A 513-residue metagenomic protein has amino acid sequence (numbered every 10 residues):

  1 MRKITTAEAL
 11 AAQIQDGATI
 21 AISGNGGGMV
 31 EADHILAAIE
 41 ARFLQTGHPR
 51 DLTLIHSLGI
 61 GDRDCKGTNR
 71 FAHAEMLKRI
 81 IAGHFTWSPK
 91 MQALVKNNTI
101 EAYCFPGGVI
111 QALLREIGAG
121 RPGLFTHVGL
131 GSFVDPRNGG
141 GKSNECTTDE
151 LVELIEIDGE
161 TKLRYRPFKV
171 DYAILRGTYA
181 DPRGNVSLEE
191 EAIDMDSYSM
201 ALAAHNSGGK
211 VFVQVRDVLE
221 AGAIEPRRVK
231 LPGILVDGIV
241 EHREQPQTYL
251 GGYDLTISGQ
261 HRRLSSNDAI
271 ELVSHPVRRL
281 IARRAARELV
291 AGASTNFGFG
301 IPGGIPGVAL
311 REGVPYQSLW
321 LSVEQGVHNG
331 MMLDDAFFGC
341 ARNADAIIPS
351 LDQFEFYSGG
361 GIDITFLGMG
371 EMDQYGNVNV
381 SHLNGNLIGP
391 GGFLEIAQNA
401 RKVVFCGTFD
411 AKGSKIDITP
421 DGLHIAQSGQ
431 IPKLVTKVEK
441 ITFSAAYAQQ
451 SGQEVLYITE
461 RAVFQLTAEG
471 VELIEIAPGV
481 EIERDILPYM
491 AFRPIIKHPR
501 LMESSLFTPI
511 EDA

Functional and structural regions predicted by a protein language model:
R2-A12, G28-Q45, I55, G61-R70 (+2 more regions): Conserved phosphate- and dinucleotide-binding cores of soluble alpha/beta proteins, encompassing both enzyme active
T6-T19, L280, R284-S294: Glycine-rich phosphate/diphosphate-binding loops that line cofactor/substrate pockets in enzymes
A18, H48-L52, K78, G292-A293: Nucleotide donor/acceptor-binding cores
T19-N25, T53-H56: Short glycine-rich or small-residue beta-strand-to-loop segments that form or flank ligand, phosphate, metal/Fe-S
G26, D217-L219, I301-G303, V327: Active-site-proximal loop/turn and secondary-structure-junction residues that shape catalytic pockets, frequently
R50, E271-S274, R283-A286, V290 (+2 more regions): Glycine-rich phosphate/ribose-binding loops and adjacent secondary-structure elements that form binding surfaces
R262-V277: Glycine-rich phosphate-binding "P-loop"
